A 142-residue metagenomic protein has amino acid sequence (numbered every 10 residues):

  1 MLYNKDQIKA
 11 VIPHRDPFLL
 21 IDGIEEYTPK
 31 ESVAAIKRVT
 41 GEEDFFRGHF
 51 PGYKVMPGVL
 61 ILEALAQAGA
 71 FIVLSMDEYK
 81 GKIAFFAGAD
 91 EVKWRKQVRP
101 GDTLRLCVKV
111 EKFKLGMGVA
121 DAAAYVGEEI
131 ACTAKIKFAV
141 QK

Functional and structural regions predicted by a protein language model:
M1-L2, G69-R105, T133-A139: Hydrophobic beta-strand-centered segment that forms part of the acyl-chain substrate-binding groove
K5-R15: Short aromatic-glycine motifs in intrinsically disordered, low-complexity regions
K9, G52, W94-K96: Beta-strand-rich interaction surfaces with strong enrichment in secreted/lumenal proteins
D16-M56: Catalytic strand-loop segment that frames the active site of acyl-thioester-processing enzymes
F18-I21, F86-E91, R105-C107, M117-D121: Conserved beta-strand residues within beta-sheet cores
D22-E25, D90, R95, K109-E111 (+1 more regions): Conserved positions in beta-strands of structured domains
I24, M56-Y79: Active-site helix/loop of acyl-thioester processing domains in fatty-acid/polyketide metabolism, spanning hotdog-fold
K30, V98-D102, V110-K142: HotDog/MaoC-like acyl-thioester-processing domains
